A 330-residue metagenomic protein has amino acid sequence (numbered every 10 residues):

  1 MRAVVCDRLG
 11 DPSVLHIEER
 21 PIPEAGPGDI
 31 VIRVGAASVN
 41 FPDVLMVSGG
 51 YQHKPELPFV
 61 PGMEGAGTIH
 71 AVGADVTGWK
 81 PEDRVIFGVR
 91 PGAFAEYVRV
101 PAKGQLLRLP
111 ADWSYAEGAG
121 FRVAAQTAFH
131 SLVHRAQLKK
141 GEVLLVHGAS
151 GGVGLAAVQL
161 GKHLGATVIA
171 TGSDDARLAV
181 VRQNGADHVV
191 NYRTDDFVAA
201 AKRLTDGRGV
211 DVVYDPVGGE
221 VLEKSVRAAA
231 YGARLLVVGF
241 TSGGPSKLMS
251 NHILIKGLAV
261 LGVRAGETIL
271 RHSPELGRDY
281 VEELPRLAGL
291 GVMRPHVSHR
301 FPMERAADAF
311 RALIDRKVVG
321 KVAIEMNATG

Functional and structural regions predicted by a protein language model:
P21-S38, G50-G92: Glycine-rich beta-strand-centered segment in the early N-terminal region that forms part of a ligand/cofactor-binding
L45, G78, R84, G88-G148: NAD(P)H dinucleotide-binding glycine-rich loop of Rossmann-like/cofactor-binding domains, especially the beta1-alpha1
H70, I169, V190, L236 (+1 more regions): Conserved beta-strand positions in the Rossmann-like core of class I SAM-dependent methyltransferases
A93-E96, G172-V180, P245-S250: Short, glycine/polar-rich helix-capping loops at beta-to-alpha or helix-loop-helix junctions that flank or form
A119-D195: Mid-domain Rossmann-like dinucleotide-binding core that forms the NAD(H)/NADP(H) cofactor-binding site
G172, E220-V292, E325-G330: Glycine-rich phosphate-binding loop and adjacent beta-alpha segment of Rossmann(oid) nucleotide-cofactor-binding
F197-G207: Short amphipathic alpha-helix with an adjacent loop that forms part of the alpha/beta core around
P285, L290-H299, A307-G330: C-terminal capping/lid region of NAD(P)-dependent oxidoreductase domains
